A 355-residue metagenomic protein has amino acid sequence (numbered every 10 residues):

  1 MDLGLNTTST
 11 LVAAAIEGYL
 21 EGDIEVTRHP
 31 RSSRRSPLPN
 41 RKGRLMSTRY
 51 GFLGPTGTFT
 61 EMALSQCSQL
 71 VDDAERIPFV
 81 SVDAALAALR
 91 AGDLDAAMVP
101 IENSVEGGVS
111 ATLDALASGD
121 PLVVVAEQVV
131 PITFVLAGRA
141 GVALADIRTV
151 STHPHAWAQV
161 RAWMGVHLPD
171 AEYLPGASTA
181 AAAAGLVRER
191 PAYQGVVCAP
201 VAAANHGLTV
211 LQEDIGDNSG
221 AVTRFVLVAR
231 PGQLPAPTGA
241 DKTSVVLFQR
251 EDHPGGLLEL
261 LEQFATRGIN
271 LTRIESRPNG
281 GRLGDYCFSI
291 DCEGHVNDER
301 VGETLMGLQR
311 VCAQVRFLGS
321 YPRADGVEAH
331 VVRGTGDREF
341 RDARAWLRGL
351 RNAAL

Functional and structural regions predicted by a protein language model:
M1-L355: Domain-level signature for soluble enzymes in the chorismate/prephenate branch of the shikimate pathway
